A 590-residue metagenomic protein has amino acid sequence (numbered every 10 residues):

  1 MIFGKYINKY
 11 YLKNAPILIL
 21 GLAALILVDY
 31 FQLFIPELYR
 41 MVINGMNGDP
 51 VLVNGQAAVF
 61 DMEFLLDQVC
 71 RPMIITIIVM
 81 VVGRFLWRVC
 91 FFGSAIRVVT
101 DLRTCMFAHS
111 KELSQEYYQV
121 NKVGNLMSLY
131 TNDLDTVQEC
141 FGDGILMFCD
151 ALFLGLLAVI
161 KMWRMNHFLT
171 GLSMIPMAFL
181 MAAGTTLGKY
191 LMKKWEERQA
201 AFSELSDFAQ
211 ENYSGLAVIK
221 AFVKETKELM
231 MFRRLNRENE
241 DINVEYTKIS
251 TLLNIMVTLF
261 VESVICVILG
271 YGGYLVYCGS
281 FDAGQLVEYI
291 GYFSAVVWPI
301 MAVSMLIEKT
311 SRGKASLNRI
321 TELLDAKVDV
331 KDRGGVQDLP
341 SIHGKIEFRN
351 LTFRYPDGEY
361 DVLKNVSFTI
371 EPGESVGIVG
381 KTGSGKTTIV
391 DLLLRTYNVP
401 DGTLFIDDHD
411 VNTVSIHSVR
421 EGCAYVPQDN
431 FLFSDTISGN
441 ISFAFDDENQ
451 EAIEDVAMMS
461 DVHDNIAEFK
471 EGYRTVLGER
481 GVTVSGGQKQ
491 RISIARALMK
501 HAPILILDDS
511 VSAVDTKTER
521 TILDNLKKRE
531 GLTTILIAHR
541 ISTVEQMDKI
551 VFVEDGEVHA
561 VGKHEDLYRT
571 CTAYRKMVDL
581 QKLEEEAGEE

Functional and structural regions predicted by a protein language model:
M1-I35, N47-P72, L86-F91, A95 (+10 more regions): Membrane-integrated ABC transporters
I2, F91, K111-L156: Juxtamembrane loop-to-helix connectors within ABC transporter transmembrane domains
K13, I17-Y30, T76-M80, D143-E197 (+1 more regions): Transmembrane helices of ABC transporter permease
K13, Q115-E116, N132-F141, I145 (+8 more regions): An intracellular "coupling" helix at the cytosolic face of ABC transporter transmembrane type-1 domains
M106, S110, I219, I320 (+1 more regions): Helix-loop junctions and hydrophobic alpha-helical segments within the transmembrane domains of large membrane
S110, F232, I320, F348-N350: Conserved catalytic Walker-motif region of ABC-type ATPase nucleotide-binding domains
K161-A178, I249-N318, L324: Helix-loop-helix
L339-E590: ABC-type nucleotide-binding domain
